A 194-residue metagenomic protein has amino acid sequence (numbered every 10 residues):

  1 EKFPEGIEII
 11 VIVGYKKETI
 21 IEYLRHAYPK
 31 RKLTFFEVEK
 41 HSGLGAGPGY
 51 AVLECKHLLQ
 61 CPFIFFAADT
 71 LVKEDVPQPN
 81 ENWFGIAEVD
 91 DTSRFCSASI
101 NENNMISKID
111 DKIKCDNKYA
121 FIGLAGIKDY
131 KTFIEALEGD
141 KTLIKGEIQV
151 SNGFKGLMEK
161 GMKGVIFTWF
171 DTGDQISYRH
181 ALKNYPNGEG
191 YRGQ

Functional and structural regions predicted by a protein language model:
E1-E18: N-terminal glycine-rich phosphate-binding loop and ensuing alpha1 helix
I7-I9, K32, P62, G161: Residues at the starts of beta-strands that form the adenosine-phosphate
G14, F36-E39, V165-F167: Conserved beta-strand termini and adjacent loop/short-helix elements that scaffold enzyme active sites in alpha/beta
E18-L24: Acidic helix N-cap motif at the loop->helix transition within catalytic regions of sugar-transfer enzymes
T19, L71-K73, D171: A short, conserved beta-strand element in the Rossmann-like catalytic core that flanks the donor/metal-binding loop
H26-S97: Conserved beta-loop-beta/alpha segment of the NTase-like Rossmann-fold superfamily that binds/positions NTPs
L71-I144: Conserved core of the sugar-phosphate nucleotidyltransferase
Y119-Q194: Conserved alpha/beta core of the MobA/IspD/sugar-nucleotide pyrophosphorylase nucleotidyltransferase superfamily
